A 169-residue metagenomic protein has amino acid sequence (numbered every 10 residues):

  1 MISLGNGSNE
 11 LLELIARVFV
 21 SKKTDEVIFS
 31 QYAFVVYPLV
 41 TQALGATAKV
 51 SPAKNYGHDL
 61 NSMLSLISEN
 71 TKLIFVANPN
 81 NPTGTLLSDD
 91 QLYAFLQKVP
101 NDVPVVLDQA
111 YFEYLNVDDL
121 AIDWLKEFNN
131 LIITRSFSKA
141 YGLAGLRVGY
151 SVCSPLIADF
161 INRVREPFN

Functional and structural regions predicted by a protein language model:
M1-E26, L44: Phosphate-binding glycine-rich loop
N6-E10, I28-A46, P167-F168: Substrate-binding/gating loop at the entrance of the active-site cleft, primarily in PLP-dependent aminotransferase-like
G7, E13, Y32, G84 (+2 more regions): Short N-terminal helix/helix-N-cap motif within the alpha/beta-hydrolase-1
Q31, V50-N55: Short beta->alpha connector loops at strand-helix junctions that form conserved, small/polar/Pro-enriched
Q42, L60-E69, P82-V105, Q109-A140: Active-site pre-lysine segment of PLP-dependent enzymes
G45, V50-S51, L73-P79, V105-Q109: Short beta-strands and strand-loop turn motifs
N130-N169: PLP-dependent aminotransferase class I/II
